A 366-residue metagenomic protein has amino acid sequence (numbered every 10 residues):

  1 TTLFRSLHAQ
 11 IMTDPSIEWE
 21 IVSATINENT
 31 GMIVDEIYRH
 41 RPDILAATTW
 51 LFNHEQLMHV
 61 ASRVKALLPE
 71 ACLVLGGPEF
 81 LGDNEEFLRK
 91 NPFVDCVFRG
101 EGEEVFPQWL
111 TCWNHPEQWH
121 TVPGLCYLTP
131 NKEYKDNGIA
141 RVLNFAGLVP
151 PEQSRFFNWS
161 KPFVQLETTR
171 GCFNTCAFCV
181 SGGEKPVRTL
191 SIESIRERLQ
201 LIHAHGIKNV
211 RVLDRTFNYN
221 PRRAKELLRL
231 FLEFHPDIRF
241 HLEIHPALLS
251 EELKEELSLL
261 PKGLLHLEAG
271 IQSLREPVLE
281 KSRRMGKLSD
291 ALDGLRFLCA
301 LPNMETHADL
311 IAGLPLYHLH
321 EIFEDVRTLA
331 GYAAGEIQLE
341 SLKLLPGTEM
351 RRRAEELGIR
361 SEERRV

Functional and structural regions predicted by a protein language model:
T2-L3: Short, small-residue-biased leader/transition segments that mark boundaries at the very start of proteins
Q10, E20-I139: Glycine-rich beta-alpha loop elements in corrinoid/cobalamin-binding modules across cobalamin-dependent enzymes
R41-L45, I207, A334-G335: Proline-aspartate-enriched helix->loop->beta-strand connector
L68-C72, V94, P236-I238, G263 (+2 more regions): A short helix->loop->beta-strand "cap" motif at the edges of active sites that frequently abuts
N84-K90, L253-L257, P315-A330: Catalytic cores of alpha/beta
E86-E104, S258-H266, L329-I337: Structural recognition of alpha->loop->beta junctions
A146-P302, A312: Radical SAM [4Fe-4S] cluster-binding motif and immediate context
N174, P221-R222, I271, E276-S282 (+2 more regions): Flexible glycine/acidic-rich beta-alpha junction loops that bind and position SAM and/or redox cofactors in anaerobic
